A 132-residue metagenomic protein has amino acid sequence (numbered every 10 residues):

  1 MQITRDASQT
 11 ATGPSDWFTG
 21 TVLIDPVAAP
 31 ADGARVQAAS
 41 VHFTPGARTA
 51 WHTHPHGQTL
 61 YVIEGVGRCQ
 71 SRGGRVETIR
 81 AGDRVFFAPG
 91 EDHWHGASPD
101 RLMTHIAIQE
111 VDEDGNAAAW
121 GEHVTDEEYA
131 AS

Functional and structural regions predicted by a protein language model:
M1-V36, A117-S132: A short, N-terminal "cap"/entry segment at the start of jelly-roll beta-barrel domains of the cupin/DSBH fold
P26, Q37-H54, P89: Conserved short histidine dyad/triad with adjacent acidic residue
S40-T44, T53-C69, I108-V111: Short, conserved beta-strand element in jelly-roll/cupin
T49-W51, C69-Q70, F87, D92-P99: Short beta-strand His + acidic residue motifs that chelate non-heme Fe in jelly-roll/DSBH and cupin folds
T59, F86, D100-A119: A short hydrophobic beta-strand segment most commonly corresponding to one strand of the jelly-roll/cupin
G73-G90: Short acidic-glycine-tyrosine-enriched beta hairpin
